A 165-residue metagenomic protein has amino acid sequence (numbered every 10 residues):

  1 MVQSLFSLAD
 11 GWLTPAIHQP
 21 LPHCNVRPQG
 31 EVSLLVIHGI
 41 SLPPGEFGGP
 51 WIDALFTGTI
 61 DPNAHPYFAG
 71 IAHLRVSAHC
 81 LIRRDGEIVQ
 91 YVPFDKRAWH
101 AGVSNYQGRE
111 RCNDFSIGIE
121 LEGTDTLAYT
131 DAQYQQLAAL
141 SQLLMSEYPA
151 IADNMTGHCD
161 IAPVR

Functional and structural regions predicted by a protein language model:
M1-E110: N-terminal catalytic cores of peptidoglycan-degrading enzymes
V2-L13, E110-S116, T124-R165: Basic/polar, cationic surfaces and motifs that engage anionic cell-wall and phosphate/carboxylate ligands
I37, I119, L137: Conserved, mostly hydrophobic/aromatic
G39-I40, L121, C159: Residues immediately flanking
L81, G118-E120: Conserved beta-strand segments that form the floor/walls of ligand-binding pockets within enzyme and binding domains
